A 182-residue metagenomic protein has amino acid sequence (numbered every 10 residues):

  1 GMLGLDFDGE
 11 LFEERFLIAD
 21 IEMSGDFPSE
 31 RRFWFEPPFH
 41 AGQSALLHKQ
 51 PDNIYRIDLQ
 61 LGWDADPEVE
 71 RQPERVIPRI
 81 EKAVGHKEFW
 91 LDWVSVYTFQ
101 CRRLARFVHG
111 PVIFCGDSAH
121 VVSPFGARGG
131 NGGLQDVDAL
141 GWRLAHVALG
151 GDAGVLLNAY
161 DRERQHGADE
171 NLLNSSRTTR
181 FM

Functional and structural regions predicted by a protein language model:
G1-M182: Core Rossmann-like FAD-binding/catalytic domain of the broad FAD-dependent monooxygenase superfamily
